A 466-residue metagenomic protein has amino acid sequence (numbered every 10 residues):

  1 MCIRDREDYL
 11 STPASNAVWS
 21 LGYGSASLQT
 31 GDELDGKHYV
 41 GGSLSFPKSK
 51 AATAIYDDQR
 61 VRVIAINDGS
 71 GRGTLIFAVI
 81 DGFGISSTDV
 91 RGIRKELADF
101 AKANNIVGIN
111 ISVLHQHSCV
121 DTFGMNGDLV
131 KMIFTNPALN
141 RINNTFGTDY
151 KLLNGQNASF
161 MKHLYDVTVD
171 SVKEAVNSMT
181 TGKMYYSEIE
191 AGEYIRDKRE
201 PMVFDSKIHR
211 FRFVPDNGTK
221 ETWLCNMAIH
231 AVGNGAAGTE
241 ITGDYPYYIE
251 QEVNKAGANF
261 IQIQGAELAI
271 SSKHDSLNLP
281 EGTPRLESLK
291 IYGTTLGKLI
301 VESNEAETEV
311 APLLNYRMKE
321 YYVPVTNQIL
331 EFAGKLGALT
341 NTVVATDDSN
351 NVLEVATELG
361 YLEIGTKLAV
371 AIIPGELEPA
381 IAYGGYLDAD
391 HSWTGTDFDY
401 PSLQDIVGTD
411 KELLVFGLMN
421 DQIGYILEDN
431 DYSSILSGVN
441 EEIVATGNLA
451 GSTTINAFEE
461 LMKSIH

Functional and structural regions predicted by a protein language model:
R4-I291, G297, N304-H466: Conserved beta-alpha junction segments in alpha/beta enzyme cores
